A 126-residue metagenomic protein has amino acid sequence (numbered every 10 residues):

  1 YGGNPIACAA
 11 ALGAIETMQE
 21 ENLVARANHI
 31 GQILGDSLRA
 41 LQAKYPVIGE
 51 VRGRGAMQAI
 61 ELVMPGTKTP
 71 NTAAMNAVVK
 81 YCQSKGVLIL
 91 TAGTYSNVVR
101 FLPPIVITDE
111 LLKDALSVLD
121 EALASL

Functional and structural regions predicted by a protein language model:
Y1-L126: Conserved N-terminal phosphate-binding loop of PLP-dependent enzymes in the Aspartate aminotransferase
